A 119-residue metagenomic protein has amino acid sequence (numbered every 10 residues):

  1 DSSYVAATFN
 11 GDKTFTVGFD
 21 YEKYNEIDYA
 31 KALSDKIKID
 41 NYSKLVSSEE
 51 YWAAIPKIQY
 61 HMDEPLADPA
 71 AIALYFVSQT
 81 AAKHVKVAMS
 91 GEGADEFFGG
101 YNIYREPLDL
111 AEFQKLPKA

Functional and structural regions predicted by a protein language model:
D1-A119: ATP-dependent adenylate-handling active sites, centered on carboxylate activation for C-N bond formation
